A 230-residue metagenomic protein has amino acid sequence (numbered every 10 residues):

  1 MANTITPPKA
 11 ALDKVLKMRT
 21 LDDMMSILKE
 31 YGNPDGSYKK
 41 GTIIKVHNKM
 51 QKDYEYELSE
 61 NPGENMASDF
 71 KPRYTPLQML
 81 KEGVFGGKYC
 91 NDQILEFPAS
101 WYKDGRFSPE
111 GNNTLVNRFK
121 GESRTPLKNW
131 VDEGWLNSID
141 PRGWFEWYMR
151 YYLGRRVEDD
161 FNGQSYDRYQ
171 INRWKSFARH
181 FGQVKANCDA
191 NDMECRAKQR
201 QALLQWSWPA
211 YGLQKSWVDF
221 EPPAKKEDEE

Functional and structural regions predicted by a protein language model:
N3-T6, V131-G134, L153-E230: An intrinsically disordered, low-complexity acidic/polar region
I5-I139, G143, R155, R179-A197 (+1 more regions): Compositionally biased, intrinsically disordered low-complexity regions enriched for acidic
